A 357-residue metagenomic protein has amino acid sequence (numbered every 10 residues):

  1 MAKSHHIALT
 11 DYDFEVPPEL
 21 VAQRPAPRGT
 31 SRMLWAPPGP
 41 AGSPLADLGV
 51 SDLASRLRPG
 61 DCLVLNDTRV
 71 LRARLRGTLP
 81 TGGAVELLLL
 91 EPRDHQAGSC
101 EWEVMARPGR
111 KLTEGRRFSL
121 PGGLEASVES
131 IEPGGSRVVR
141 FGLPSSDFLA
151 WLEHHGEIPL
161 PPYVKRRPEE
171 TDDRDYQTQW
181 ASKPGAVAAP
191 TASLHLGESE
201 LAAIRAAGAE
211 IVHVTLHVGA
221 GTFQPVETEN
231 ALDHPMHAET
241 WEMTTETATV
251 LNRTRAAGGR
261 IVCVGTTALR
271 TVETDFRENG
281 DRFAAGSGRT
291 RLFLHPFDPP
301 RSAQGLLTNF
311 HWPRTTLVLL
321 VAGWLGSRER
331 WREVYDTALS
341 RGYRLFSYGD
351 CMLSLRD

Functional and structural regions predicted by a protein language model:
M1-D357: A cross-family signal for N-terminal binding/gating loops and helix N-caps that shape access to the active site
